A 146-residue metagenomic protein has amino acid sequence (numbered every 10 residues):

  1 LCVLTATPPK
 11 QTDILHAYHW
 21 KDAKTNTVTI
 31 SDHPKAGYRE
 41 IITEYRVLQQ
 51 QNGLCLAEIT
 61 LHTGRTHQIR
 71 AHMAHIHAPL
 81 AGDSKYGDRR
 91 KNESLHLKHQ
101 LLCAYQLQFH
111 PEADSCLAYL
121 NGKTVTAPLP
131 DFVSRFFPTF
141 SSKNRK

Functional and structural regions predicted by a protein language model:
L1-K146: RNA pseudouridine synthases
